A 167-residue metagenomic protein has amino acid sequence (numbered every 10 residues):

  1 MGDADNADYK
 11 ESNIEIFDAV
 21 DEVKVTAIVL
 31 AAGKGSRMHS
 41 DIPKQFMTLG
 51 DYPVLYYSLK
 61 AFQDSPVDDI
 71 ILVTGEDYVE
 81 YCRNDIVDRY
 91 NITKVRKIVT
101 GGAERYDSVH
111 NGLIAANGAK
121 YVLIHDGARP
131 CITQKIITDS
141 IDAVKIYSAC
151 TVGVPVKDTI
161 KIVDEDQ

Functional and structural regions predicted by a protein language model:
M1-I14: Extended acidic/charged loop-beta regions that coordinate divalent cations and stabilize anionic phosphate/carboxylate
D3-D5, I132-Q167: Conserved core of the sugar-phosphate nucleotidyltransferase
E11, V29, L55, G112 (+2 more regions): Residue-level signal for inorganic ion chemistry
S12-E22: Intrinsic disorder/low-complexity segments
V23-V79: N-terminal glycine-rich phosphate-binding loop and ensuing alpha1 helix
M38, F62, C82-I86, S140 (+1 more regions): Hydrophobic packing residues within well-ordered alpha-helices of enzyme cores
Y56-A119: Conserved N-terminal catalytic core of the sugar/cofactor nucleotidyltransferase
Y121-L123: Short aromatic/hydrophobic "clamp" motif used to bind/position activated sugar donors
